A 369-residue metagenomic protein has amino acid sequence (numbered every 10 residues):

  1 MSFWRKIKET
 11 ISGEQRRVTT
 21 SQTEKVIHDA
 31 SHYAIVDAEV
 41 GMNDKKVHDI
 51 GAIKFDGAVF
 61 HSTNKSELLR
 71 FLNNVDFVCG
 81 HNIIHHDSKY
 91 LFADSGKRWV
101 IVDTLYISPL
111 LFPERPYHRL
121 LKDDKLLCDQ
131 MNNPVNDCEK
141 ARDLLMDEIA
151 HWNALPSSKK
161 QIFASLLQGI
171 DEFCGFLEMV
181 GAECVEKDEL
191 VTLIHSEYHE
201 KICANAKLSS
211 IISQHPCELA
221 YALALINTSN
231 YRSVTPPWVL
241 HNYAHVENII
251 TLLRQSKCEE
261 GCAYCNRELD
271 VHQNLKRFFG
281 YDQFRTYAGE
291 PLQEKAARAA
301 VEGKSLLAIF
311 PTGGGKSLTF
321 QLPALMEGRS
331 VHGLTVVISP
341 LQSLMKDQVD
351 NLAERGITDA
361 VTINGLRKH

Functional and structural regions predicted by a protein language model:
M1-S31, D103: N-terminal accessory regions of nucleic-acid-interacting proteins
S31-G41: Two-metal-ion RNase H-like nuclease active-site motif
K54-L127, M131-W152: Conserved DEDDh/DEDDy metal-dependent 3′-5′ exonuclease domain
L120-S213, A222-L223: Acidic, Mg2+-coordinating catalytic module of metal-dependent nucleases/exonucleases that use a two-metal-ion mechanism
Q214-L269: Interdomain "pre-motor" coupling segment immediately N-terminal to P-loop NTPase/helicase cores
G261-I309: Conserved pre-motif I regulatory segment
I309-G314, T319-N364: Conserved SF1/SF2 helicase motif Ia
